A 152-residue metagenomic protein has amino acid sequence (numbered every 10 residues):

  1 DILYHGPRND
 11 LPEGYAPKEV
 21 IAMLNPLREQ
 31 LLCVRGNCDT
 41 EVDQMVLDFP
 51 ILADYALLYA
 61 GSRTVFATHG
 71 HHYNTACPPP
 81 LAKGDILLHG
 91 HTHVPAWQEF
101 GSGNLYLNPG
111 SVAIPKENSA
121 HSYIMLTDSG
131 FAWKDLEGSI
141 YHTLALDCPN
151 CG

Functional and structural regions predicted by a protein language model:
D1-A60: Core catalytic region of metal-dependent phosphoesterases/phosphodiesterases, especially metallo-beta-lactamase-like
H5-R8, E41-Q44, F66, T75-C77 (+1 more regions): Short acidic/glycine-rich loop or secondary-structure boundary segments that cap or lie
G6, D10-P12, I114-K116, C151: Active-site-proximal loop/helix segment associated with metal-binding centers of metalloenzymes
N9, A16, M23, L27 (+6 more regions): Catalytic phosphate/metal-binding cores of nucleic-acid and nucleotide-processing enzymes, i.e., regions that mediate
L24, L58, A67-H69, G110: Generic structural signal for conserved hydrophobic packing positions in ordered secondary structure
C33, F66-A67: Short catalytic-loop micro-motif centered on adjacent basic/acidic residues
A53, T64, H71-T143: Conserved beta-sheet core of the metallophosphoesterase superfamily
L58, H142-L146: Generic detection of short hydrophobic beta-strand segments and adjacent strand-loop junctions
